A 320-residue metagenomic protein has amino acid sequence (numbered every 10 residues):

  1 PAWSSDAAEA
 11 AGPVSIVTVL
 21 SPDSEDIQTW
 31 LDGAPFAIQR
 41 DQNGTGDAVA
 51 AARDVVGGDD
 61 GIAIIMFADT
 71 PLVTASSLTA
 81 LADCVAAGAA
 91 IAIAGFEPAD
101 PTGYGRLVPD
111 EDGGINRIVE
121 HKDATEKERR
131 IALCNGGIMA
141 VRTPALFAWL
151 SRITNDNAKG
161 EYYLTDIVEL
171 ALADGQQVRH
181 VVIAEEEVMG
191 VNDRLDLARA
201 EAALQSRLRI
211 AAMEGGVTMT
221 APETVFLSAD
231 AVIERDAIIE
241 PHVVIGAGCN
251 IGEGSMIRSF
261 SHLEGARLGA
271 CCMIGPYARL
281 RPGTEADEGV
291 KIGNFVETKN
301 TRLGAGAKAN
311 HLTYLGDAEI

Functional and structural regions predicted by a protein language model:
P1-D83: Conserved N-terminal catalytic core of the sugar/cofactor nucleotidyltransferase
A7, S15, W30, R53-D54 (+8 more regions): Catalytic cores of nucleotide-enabled group-transfer and carboxylate-activating enzymes in metabolic and assembly-line
P13, D60, A87-I91, Q176: Short, high-confidence coil segments that cap the C-terminus of an alpha-helix and link into the following beta-strand
S15, P35, G114, Q177-R179 (+1 more regions): Conserved beta-strand segments of alpha/beta enzyme cores
T18, I64-I65, I91-A94, H180: Structural beta-sheet core signal
E25, T29, V73-A158, T165: Conserved core of the sugar-phosphate nucleotidyltransferase
M66, R130-C134, V181-A184: Short glycine-enriched loop/turn motifs at secondary-structure junctions
D156-I320: Left-handed beta-helix
